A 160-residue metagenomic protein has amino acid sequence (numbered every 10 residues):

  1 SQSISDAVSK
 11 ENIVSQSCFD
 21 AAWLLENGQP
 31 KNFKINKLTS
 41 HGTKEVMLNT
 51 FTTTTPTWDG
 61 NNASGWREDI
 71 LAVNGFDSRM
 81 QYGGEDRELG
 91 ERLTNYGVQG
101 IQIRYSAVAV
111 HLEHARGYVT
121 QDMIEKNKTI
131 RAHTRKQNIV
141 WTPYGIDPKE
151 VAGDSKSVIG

Functional and structural regions predicted by a protein language model:
S1-N61, W66-R67: Conserved catalytic core of nucleotide-sugar-dependent glycosyltransferases
K34-V46, T134-G160: Intrinsic low-complexity, glycine/proline- and repeat-rich, mixed-charge intrinsically disordered regions appended
D59, W66, V73-Q81: Conserved nucleotide-sugar donor-binding catalytic segment
N61, Y82-L89: Acidic donor-binding loop at a coil-to-helix junction in glycosyltransferase catalytic cores that engages
N62, I101-Q102: A residue-level structural signature of the nucleotidyltransferase/glycosyltransferase Rossmann-like core
E68-L71, E88, V108: Active-site phosphate/pyrophosphate-handling residues
Y96, I103-T120: Active-site donor/metal-binding and catalytic loop motifs of nucleotide-sugar-dependent glycosylation enzymes
S106-A107, T120-D147: Catalytic core of nucleotide-sugar-dependent glycosyltransferases
